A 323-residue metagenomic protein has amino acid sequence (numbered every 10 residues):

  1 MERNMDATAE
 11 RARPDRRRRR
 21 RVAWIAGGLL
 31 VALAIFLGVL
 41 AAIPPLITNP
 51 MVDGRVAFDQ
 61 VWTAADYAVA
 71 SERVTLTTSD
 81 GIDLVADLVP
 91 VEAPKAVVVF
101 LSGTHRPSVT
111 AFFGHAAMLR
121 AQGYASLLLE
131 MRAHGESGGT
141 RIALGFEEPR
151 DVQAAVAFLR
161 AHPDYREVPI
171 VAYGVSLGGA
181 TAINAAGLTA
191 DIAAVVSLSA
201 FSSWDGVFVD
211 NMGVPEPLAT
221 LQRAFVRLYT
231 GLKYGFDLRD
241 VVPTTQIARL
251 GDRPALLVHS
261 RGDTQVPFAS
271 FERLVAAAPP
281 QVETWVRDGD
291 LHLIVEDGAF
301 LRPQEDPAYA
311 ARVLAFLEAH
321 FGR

Functional and structural regions predicted by a protein language model:
G28-T77, D87: An N-terminal hydrophobic leader/cap segment in hydrolases
T104-M118, M131: The serine-hydrolase catalytic nucleophile loop
M118-G138: Conserved alpha/beta-hydrolase
I142-P163: Alpha/beta-hydrolase active-site loop
N184-F236: Hydrolase active-site cap/lid region
L250-G251, L256-H259, D263: Short beta-strand/loop motif that positions the catalytic acidic residue of the alpha/beta-hydrolase fold
T264-S270: Conserved alpha/beta-hydrolase "acid-adjacent" motif
E272, A276-R323: C-terminal catalytic histidine-bearing segment of alpha/beta-hydrolase fold enzymes
